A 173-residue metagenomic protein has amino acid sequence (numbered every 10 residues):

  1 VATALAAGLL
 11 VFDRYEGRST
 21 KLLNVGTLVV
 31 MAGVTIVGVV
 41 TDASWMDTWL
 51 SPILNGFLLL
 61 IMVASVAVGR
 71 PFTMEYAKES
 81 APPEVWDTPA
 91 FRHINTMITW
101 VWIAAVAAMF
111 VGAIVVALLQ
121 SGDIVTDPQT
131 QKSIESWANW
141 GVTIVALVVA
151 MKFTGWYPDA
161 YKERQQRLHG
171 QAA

Functional and structural regions predicted by a protein language model:
V1-A4: Structural signature of hydrophobic alpha-helical transmembrane segments
A7-S19, T154: C-terminal ends of transmembrane helices
E16-R18, V40-T48: Membrane-interface helix caps and helix-loop-helix hairpins in membrane proteins
S19-M31, T48-F57: Cytoplasmic-side transmembrane-helix entry/capping segments in multi-pass membrane proteins
T27-V39, L58-I61, Q171-A173: Small-residue-rich segments of transmembrane alpha-helices in multi-pass membrane proteins, especially helix faces
D47-S65, N139-L147: Alpha-helical transmembrane segments
V63-S80, I98: Membrane-water interface of transmembrane alpha-helices
P82-A173: C-terminal membrane-adjacent module
